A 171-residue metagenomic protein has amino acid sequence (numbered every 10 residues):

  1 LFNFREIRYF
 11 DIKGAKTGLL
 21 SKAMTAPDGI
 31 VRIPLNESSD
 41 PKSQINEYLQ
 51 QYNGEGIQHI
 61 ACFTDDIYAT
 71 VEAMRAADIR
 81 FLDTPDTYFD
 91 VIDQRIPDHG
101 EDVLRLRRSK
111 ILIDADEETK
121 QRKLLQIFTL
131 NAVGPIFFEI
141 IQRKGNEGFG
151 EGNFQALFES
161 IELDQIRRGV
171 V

Functional and structural regions predicted by a protein language model:
L1-E6, K16-V171: Glyoxalase I/VOC metalloenzyme domain signal
